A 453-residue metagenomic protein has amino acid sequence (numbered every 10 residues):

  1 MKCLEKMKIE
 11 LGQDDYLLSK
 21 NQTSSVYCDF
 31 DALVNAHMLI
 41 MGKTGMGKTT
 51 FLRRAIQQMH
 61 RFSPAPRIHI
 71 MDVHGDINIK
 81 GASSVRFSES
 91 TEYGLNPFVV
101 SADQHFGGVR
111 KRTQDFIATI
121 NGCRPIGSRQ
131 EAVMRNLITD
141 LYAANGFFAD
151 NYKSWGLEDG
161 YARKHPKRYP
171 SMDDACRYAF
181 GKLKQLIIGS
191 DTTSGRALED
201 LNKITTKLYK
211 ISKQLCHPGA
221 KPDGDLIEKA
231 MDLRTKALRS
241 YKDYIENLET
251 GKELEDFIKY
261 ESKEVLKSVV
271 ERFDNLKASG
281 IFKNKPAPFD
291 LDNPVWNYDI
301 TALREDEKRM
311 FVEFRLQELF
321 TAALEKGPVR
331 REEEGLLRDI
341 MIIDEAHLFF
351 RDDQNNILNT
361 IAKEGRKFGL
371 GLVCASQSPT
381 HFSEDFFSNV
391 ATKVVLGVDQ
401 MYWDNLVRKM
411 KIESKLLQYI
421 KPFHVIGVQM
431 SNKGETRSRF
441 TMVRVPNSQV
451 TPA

Functional and structural regions predicted by a protein language model:
M1, I412-A453: Phosphate-binding and hydrolysis-coupling loops of NTP-dependent motor/remodeling domains
K2-E92, D352, L358, E384: Glycine-rich phosphate-binding loop of nucleotide-binding enzymes
S19-Q22, V34, D292, Y419-K421 (+1 more regions): Short flexible coil/turn linkers enriched for glycine and charged/polar residues that connect secondary-structure
V26-Y27, D31-R53, T301-Y419: Conserved P-loop NTPase motor cores
N35-A36, S90-L95, W403, V450-T451: A short acidic, often aromatic-flanked loop/helix-cap motif at beta-alpha or helix-coil junctions that lines enzyme
R54-K363, G427-G434: P-loop NTPase motor domains
